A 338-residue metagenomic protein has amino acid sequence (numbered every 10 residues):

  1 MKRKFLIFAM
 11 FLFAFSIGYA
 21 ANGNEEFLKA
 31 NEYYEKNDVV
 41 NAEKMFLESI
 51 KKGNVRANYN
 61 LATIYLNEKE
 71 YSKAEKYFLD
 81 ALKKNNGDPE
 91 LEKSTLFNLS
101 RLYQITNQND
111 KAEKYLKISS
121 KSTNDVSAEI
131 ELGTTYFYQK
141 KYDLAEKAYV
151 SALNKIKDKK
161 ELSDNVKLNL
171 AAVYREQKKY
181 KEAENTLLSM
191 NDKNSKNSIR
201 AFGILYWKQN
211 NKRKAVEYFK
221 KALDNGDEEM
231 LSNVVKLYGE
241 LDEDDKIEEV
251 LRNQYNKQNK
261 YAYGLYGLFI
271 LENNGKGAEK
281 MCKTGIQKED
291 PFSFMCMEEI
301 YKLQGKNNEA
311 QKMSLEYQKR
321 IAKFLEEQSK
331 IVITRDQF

Functional and structural regions predicted by a protein language model:
L28, N60-T63, S94-N98, E131 (+6 more regions): Canonical tetratricopeptide repeat
Y34, L66, F97, Q104 (+8 more regions): Position-specific recognition of the canonical hydrophobic site in helix A of tetratricopeptide repeat
N37, K69, N107, K140 (+5 more regions): Residue-level detector of the short coil/turn that links helix A to helix B within each tetratricopeptide repeat
K52-N54, N85, L91, T123-N124 (+5 more regions): Short helix-capping/linker turns of helical repeat alpha-solenoids
M295-F338: Terminal, low-structured helical/coil segments at or just beyond the last alpha-helical repeat
